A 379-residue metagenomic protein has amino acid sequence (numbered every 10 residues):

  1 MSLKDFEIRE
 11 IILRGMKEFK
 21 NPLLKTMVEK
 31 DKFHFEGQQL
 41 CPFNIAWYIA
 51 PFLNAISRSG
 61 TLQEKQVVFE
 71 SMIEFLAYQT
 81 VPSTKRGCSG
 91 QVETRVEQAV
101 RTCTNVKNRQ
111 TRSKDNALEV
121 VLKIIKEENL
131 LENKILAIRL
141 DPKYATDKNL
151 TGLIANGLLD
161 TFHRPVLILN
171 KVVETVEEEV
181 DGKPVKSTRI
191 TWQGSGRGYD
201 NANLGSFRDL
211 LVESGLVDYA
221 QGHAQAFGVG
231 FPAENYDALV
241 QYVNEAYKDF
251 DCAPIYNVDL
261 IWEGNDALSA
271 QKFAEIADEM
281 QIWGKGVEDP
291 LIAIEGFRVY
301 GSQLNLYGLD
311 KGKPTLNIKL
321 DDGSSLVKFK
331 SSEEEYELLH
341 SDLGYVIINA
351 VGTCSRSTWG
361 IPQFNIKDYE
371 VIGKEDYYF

Functional and structural regions predicted by a protein language model:
S2-E7, R14-E29, F43, P51 (+5 more regions): Glycine-rich, acidic loop segments that terminate in or are immediately followed by a histidine
N44-T111: Interdomain hinge/lid region at the active-site interface of Rossmann-like NAD(P)-dependent oxidoreductases
T102-N129: Amphipathic alpha-helical
F227, N235-L239, V258, N265 (+1 more regions): OB-fold single-stranded nucleic acid-binding module
Y236-V299: Anionic-ligand-binding alpha/beta catalytic cores of soluble enzymes and soluble regulatory domains that recognize
K285-P314, I348-V351: Structural detector for short beta-strands of small beta-barrel domains
Q303-E334: OB-fold (S1/OB) nucleic-acid-binding surfaces
E333-V351: Short nucleic-acid-contacting surface segments enriched for D/E, G, S/T with interspersed K/R
